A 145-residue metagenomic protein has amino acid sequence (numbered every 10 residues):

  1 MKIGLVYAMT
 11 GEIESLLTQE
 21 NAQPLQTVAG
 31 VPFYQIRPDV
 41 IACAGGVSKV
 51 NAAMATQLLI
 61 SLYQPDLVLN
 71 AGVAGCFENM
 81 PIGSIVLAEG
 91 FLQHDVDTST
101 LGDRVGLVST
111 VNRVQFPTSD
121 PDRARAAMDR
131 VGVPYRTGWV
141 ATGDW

Functional and structural regions predicted by a protein language model:
K2, T27-W145: Glycine-rich phosphate- or other oxyanion-binding loops that anchor nucleotides, phosphorylated ligands
K2-E20: Short, conserved "active-site rim" segments that organize catalytic pockets and cofactor/ligand binding
S15-Q23, Q35-D39: A short, Lys/Arg-enriched amphipathic alpha-helix followed by its capping loop at the start of a domain
